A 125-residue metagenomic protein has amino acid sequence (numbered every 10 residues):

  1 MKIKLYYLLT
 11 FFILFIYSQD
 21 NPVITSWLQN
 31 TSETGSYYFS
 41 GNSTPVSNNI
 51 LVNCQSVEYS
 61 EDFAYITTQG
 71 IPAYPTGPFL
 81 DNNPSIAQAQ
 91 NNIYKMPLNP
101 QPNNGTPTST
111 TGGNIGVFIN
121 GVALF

Functional and structural regions predicted by a protein language model:
M1, Y17-D20: Basic/polar N-terminal segments that are highly enriched at the extreme N-terminus, encompassing both cleavable
I3-K4, G121: Aromatic-enriched hydrophobic runs in primary sequence
K4-L14: Sec-dependent N-terminal signal peptides
Q19-F125: Solvent-exposed N-terminal domain segments of exported/luminal and surface proteins
